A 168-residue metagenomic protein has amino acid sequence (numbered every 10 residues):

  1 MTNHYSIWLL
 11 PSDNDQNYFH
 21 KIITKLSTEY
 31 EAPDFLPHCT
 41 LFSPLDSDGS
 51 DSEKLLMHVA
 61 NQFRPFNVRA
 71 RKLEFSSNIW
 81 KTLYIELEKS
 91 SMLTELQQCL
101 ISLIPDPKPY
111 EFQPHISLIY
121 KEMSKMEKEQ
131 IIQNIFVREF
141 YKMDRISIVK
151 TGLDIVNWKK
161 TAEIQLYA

Functional and structural regions predicted by a protein language model:
M1-V68, K89-R145, V156-A168: Basic, often amphipathic N-terminal segments
E74-Y84: Short, basic/glycine-rich phosphate-binding loops at helix/coil junctions that contact nucleotide phosphates
N78, I146-I155: Glycine-rich beta-strand-turn "strand-cap" elements at beta-sheet edges
I85-L87, I148: Short beta-strand element of the conserved SAM-dependent methyltransferase core
